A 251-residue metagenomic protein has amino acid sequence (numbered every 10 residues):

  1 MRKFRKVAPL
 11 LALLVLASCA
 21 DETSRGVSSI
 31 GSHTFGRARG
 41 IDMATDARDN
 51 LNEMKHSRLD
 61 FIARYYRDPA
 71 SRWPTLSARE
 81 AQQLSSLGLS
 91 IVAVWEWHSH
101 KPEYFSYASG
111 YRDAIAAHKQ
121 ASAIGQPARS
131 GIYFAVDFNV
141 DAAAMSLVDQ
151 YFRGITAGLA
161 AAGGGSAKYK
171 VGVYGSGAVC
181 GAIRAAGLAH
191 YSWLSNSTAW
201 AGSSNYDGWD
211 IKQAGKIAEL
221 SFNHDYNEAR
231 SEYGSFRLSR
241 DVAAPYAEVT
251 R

Functional and structural regions predicted by a protein language model:
M1-A8: Bacterial N-terminal signal peptides that target proteins for export
A17-S18: C-terminal motif of bacterial Sec signal peptides marking the signal peptidase cleavage site
S29-A47, L51-M54, C180-R251: Functionally critical loop-and-helix segments that line ligand-binding/catalytic clefts of soluble enzyme domains
H33-R48, R64-A144, D149-Y151: Substrate-binding cleft of extracellular glycoside hydrolase catalytic domains
K55, S85-G88, A160: Anion (oxyanion) recognition and catalysis
I155-L159: Alpha-helix-loop-beta-strand connector modules within alpha/beta enzyme cores
G163-G181: Aromatic-lined carbohydrate-recognition surfaces of secreted/lumenal glycan-active proteins
